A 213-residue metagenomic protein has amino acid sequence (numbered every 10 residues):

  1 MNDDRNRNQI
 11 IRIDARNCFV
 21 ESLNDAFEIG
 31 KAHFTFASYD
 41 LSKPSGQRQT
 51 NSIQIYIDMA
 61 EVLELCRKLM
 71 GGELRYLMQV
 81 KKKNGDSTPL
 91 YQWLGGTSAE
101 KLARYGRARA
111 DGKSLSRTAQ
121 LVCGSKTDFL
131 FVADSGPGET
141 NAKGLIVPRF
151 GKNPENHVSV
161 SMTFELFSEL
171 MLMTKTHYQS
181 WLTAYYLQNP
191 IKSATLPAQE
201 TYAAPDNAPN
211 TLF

Functional and structural regions predicted by a protein language model:
M1-F27, A203-L212: An N-terminus-focused feature that recognizes amino-terminal "leader" regions
V20-E28, I55-M59, Q120-S125, E155-L166: Short, low-complexity cationic-aromatic patches
S22-P44, D128-K143: A short, structured beta-strand/loop element
S38-D58, G144-V160: A cross-kingdom feature marking solvent-exposed beta-strand/loop segments within repeated, beta-rich binding/scaffold
Q54-K81, S161-Y185: DNA replication sliding-clamp ring fold and its partner-interaction surfaces
G71-G95, S180-Y202: Short glycine-rich, low-complexity/disordered patches
S87-H157: Short, solvent-exposed interaction modules
D134-F213: Mixed-charge, glycine-accented linear interaction segment located at domain edges/termini
